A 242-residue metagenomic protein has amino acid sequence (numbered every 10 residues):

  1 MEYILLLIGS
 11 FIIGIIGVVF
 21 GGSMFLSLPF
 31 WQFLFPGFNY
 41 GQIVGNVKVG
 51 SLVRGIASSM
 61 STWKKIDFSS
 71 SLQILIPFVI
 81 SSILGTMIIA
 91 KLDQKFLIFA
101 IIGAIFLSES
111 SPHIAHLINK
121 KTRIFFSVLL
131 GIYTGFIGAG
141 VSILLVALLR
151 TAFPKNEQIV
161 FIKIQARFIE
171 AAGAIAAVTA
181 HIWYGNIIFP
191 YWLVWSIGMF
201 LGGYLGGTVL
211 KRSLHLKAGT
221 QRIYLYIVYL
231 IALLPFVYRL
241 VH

Functional and structural regions predicted by a protein language model:
M1-I16, G22, L28-Y40, S61-E157 (+1 more regions): Juxtamembrane transmembrane-helix boundary motif
F38-V47, K155-R167: Membrane-interface alpha-helices at helix entry/exit sites of multi-pass transporters
G45-S61: Transmembrane alpha-helices of multi-pass small-molecule transport proteins
V47-S51, A166-E170, Y191-S196: Short hydrophobic/aromatic, small-residue-rich stretches within specific transmembrane helices of secondary active
F78, I169-A174: Core segments of transmembrane alpha-helices that mediate helix-helix packing or line hydrophobic substrate/ligand
G173-H181: Alpha-helical transmembrane segments of helical membrane proteins, especially in multi-pass transport, channel
